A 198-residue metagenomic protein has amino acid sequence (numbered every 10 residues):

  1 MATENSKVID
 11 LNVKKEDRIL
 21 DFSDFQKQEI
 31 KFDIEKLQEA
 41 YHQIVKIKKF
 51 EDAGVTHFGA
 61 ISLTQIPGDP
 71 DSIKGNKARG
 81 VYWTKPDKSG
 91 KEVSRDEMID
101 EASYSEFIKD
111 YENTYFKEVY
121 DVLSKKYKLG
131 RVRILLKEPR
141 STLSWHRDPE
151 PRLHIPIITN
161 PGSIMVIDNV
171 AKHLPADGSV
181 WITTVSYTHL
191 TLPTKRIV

Functional and structural regions predicted by a protein language model:
A2-V119: Non-heme Fe(II)/2-oxoglutarate
R133-H146: Conserved short histidine dyad/triad with adjacent acidic residue
H146-P149, I167: Short glycine/proline-enriched turns and hinge-like loops at secondary-structure junctions
L153-P156, R196-V198: A short hydrophobic beta-strand segment most commonly corresponding to one strand of the jelly-roll/cupin
P156-A176: A short beta-strand-loop-beta hairpin characteristic of the jelly-roll/cupin
L174-Y187: Conserved metal-binding segment of the jelly-roll/cupin
T188-T194: Conserved small/polar residues in nucleotide/adenosyl-binding loops
